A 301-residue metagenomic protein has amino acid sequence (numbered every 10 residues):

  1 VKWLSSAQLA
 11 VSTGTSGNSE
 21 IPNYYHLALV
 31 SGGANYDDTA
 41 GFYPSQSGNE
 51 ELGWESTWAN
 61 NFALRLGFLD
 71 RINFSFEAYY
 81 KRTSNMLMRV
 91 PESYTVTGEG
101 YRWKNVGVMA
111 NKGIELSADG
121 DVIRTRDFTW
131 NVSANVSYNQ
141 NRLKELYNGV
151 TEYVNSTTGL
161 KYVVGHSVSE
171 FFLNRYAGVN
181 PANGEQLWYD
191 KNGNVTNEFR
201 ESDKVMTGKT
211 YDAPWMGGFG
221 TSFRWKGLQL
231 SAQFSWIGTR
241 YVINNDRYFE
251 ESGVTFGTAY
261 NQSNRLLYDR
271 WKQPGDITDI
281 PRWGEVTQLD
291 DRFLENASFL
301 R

Functional and structural regions predicted by a protein language model:
V1-V163, K226, E295-R301: Extracellular/periplasmic, surface-exposed regions of secreted and cell-surface proteins
S19-G33, G149-N155, V163-S169, R175 (+2 more regions): Membrane-proximal, glycine/serine-rich, low-complexity loop/turn segments characteristic of large bacterial
N35-A40, M88-P91, G113, N192-R200 (+1 more regions): Active-site-adjacent bridging/hinge elements
S93-Y101, Y153, T158-G159, L173 (+3 more regions): Surface-exposed, low-complexity loop segments enriched in small/polar and acidic residues
K104, I123-Y211, V242, Q262: Conserved small-residue
N131, T210-G238, Q288-R301: Conserved C-terminal beta-signal and adjacent last beta-strands/turns of outer-membrane beta-barrel proteins
I237-R301: Extracytoplasmic gating/loop element in the C-terminal half of outer-membrane beta-barrel translocons and assembly
